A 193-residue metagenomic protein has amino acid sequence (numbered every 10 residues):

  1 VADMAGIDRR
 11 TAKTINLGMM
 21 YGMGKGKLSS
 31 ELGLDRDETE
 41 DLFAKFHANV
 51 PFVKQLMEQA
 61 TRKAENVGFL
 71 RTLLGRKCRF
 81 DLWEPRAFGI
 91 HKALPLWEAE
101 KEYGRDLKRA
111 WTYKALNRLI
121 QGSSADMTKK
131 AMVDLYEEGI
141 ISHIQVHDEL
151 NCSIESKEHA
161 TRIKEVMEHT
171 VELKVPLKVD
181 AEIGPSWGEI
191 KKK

Functional and structural regions predicted by a protein language model:
V1-K193: Conserved catalytic core of nucleotide polymerization and phosphodiester-bond processing enzymes
